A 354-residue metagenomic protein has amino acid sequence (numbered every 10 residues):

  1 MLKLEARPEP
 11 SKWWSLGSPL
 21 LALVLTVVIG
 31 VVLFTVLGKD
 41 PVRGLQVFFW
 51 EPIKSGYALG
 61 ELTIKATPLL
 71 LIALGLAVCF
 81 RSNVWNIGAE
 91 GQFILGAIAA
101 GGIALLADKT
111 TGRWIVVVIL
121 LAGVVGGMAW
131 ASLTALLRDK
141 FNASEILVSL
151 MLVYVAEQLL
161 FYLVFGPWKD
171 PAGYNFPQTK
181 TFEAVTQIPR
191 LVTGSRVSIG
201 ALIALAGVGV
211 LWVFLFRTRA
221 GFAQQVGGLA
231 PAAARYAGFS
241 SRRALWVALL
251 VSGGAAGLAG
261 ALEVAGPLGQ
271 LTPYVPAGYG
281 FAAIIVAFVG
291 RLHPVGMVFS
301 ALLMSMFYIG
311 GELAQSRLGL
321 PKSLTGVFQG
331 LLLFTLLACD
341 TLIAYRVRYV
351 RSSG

Functional and structural regions predicted by a protein language model:
M1-L23, V31-T35, G209, L229 (+2 more regions): Cytosolic-side transmembrane-helix boundaries in multi-pass membrane proteins
R7-G17, F80-A89, T110-P177, R217-R219 (+2 more regions): Short loop segments and helix-boundary regions at transmembrane helix junctions of multi-pass inner-membrane proteins
I29-P52, P167-T179: Interfacial/capping segments of alpha-helical transmembrane domains
V32-L37, V47-A107, L120, V124-I146 (+4 more regions): Single transmembrane alpha-helix segments in multi-pass membrane proteins
G38-R43, F80-A97, D139-V148, A223 (+4 more regions): Short, non-helical or kinked segments that cap or interrupt transmembrane helices
K109, A129, V192-Q270, P294-V295 (+1 more regions): Helix-loop-helix "hairpin" substructures at the membrane interface of multi-pass membrane proteins
E145-R217, Q270, R351-S353: Transmembrane helix-bundle core of multi-pass membrane transporters and related energy-transducing complexes
L250, A256-G330: Transmembrane alpha-helical segments in multi-pass inner-membrane proteins
